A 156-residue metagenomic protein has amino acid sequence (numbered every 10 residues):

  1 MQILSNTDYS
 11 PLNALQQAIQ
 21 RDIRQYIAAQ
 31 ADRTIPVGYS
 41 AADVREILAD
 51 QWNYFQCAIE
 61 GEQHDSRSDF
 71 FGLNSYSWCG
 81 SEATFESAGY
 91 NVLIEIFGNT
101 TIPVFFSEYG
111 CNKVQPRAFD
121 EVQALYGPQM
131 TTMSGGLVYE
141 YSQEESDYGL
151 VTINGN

Functional and structural regions predicted by a protein language model:
M1-T7: Substrate-binding cleft and catalytic face of glycoside hydrolase catalytic domains, especially the flexible beta-alpha
T7-V122: Noncatalytic carbohydrate-binding groove/subsite architecture in carbohydrate-active enzymes
C111-N156: Substrate-binding cleft of secreted/luminal carbohydrate-active enzymes
